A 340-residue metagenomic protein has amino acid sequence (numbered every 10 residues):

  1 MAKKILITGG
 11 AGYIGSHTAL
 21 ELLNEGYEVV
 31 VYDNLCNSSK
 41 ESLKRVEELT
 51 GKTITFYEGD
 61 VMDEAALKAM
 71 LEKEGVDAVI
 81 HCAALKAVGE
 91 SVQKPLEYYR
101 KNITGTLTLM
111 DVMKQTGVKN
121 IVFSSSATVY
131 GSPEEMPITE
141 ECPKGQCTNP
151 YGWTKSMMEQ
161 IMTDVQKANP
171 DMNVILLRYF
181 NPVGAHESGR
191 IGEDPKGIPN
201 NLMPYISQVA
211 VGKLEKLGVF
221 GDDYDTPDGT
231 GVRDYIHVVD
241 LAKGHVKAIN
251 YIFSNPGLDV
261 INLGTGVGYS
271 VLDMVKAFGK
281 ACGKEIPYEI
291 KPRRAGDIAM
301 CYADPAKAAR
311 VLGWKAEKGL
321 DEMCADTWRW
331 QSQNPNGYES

Functional and structural regions predicted by a protein language model:
M1-A185: N-terminal Rossmann-like NAD(P)+-binding domain of SDR-like oxidoreductases, especially those catalyzing
G26, G152-W153, G197, T265 (+2 more regions): Residue-level detector of secondary-structure boundary/capping sites
Y99, T148-S156, G192-N200, P204 (+1 more regions): Short-chain dehydrogenase/reductase
K114, E193-I198, G296, K315: A general boundary/transition motif marking the beginning of the first structured unit of a protein
G184-H186, D223-Y224: Short, basic/glycine-rich phosphate-binding loops at helix/coil junctions that contact nucleotide phosphates
S188-R190: Catalytic core of nucleotidyl cyclases, primarily class III adenylyl/guanylyl cyclases
L202-S340: C-terminal substrate-binding subdomain of Rossmann-fold SDR/epimerase-dehydratase oxidoreductases
